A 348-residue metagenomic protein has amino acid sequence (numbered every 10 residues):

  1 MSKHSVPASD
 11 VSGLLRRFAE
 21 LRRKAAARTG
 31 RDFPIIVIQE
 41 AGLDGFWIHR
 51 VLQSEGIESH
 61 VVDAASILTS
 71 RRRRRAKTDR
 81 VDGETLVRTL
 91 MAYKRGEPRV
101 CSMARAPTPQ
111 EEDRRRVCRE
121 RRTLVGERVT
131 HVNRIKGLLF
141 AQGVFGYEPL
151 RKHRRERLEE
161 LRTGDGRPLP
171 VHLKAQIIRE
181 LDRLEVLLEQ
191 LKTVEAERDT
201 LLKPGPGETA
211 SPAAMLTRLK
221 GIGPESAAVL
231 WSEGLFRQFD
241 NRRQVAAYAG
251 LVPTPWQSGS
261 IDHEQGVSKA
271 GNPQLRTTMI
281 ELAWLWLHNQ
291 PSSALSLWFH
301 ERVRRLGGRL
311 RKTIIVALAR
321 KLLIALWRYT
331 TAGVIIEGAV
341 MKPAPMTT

Functional and structural regions predicted by a protein language model:
S9-I36: Short, basic/hydrophobic alpha-helical segments
R22, S102-E120, H172, D262-V267 (+1 more regions): Short, solvent-exposed helix-loop connector elements
I35-W47: Acidic, metal-coordinating catalytic cores used for nucleic-acid/nucleotide bond scission and strand-transfer chemistry
Q53, H60-M103, H153-R162, I261-A270 (+1 more regions): Short alpha-helix plus adjacent loop in nuclease-associated cores
E112-M215, P343: Glycine-rich, often acidic, oxyanion-interacting loops/wings at catalytic, nucleic-acid, or phospho-protein interfaces
P212-R311, T347-T348: Phosphate-backbone recognition surface of nucleic-acid-processing proteins
S260, F299-T348: Low-complexity, acidic/Ser/Thr- and charged residue-rich accessory regions of DNA metabolism proteins
